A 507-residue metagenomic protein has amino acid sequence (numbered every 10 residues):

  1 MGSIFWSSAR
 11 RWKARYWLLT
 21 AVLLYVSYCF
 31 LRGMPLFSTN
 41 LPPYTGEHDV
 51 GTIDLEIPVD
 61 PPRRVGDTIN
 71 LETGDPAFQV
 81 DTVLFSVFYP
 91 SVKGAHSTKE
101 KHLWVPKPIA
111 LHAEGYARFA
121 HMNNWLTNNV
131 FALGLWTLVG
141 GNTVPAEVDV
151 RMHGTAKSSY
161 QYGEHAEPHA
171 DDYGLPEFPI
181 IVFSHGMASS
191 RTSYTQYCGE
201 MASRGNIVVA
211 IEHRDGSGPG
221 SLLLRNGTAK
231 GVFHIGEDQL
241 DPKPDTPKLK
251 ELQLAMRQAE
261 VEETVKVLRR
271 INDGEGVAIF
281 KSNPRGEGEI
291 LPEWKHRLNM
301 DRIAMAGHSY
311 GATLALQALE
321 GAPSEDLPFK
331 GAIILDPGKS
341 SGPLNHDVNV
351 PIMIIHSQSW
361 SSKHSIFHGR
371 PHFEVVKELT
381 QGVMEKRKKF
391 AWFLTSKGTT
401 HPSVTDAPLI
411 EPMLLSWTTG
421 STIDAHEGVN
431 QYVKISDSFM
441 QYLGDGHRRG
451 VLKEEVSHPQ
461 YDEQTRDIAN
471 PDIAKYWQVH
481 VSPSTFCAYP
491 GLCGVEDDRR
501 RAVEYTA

Functional and structural regions predicted by a protein language model:
M1-H48: N-terminal membrane-anchoring alpha-helices
G2-V22, A407-A507: Alpha/beta-hydrolase-fold serine-hydrolase catalytic core, especially in secreted/extracellular enzymes
Y28-I181, C487-T506: Domain-level recognition of soluble alpha/beta enzyme cores, biased toward histidine phosphatases/phosphomutases
L103, P108-W136, T192-K243, K389-F393 (+1 more regions): Active-site machinery of serine-nucleophile hydrolases
N142-S221, S362-H364: Short substrate-entry loop that stabilizes the transition state in hydrolases
D172, E325-H401: The feature captures the conserved acid-bearing segment of alpha/beta-hydrolase catalytic domains
D215, S221-M300: Alpha/beta-hydrolase active-site loop
K266-H346: Primarily recognizes the serine-hydrolase "nucleophile elbow" in alpha/beta-hydrolase and SGNH/GDSL folds
